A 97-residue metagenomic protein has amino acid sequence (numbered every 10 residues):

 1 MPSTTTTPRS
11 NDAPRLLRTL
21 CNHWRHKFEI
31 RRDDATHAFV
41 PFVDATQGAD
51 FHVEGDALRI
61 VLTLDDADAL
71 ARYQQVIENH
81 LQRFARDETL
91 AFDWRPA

Functional and structural regions predicted by a protein language model:
M1-L16: Terminal, regulation- and interaction-focused segments at domain boundaries
T4, D34-A38, A91-A97: Structural preference for solvent-exposed beta-strand-turn elements and adjacent flexible terminal/loop segments within
R9, R32, D50-H52, N79-Q82 (+1 more regions): Charged, terminal alpha-helix-loop-beta segments that serve as non-catalytic nucleic-acid engagement and/or assembly
A13-R25: Amphipathic alpha-helical segments
N22-H26, V76-N79: Short, solvent-exposed amphipathic alpha-helical segments in soluble enzyme and RNA/protein-processing domains
H26-Q47: Ser/Thr-rich, low-complexity intrinsically disordered terminal regions
A45-L64: Beta-strand/loop substructures that line and gate deep hydrophobic ligand-binding cavities in soluble
R59-A97: C-terminal structural segments of small proteins and small subunits
